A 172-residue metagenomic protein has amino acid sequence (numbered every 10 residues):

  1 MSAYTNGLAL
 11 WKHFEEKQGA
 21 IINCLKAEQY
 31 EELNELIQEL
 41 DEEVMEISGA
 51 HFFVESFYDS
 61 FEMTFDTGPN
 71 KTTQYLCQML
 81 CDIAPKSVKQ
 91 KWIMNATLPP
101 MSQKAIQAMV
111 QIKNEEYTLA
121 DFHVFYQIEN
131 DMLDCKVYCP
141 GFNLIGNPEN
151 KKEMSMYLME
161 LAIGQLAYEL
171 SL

Functional and structural regions predicted by a protein language model:
M1-A3, A20-I21: Eukaryotic low-complexity, non-globular regulatory regions
S2-H13: Phospho-regulated, Ser/Thr/Pro-rich intrinsically disordered or coiled-coil terminal scaffolds of eukaryotic
W11-H51: Surface-exposed, low-hydrophobicity interaction/linker segments
E16-A20, V54-T64, K91, E129-Y138: Glycine-rich, often proline-containing surface loops adjacent to acidic residues and nearby aromatics that form
E32-D41, Q74-C77, K151-G164: Well-ordered, non-membrane alpha-helical segments in soluble/globular domains
F52-S102: Aromatic- and glycine-enriched beta-alpha-beta binding-site module
M101-H123: Short, low-order "capping/linker" segments at domain edges
E115-T118, F122-L172: Long, hydrophobic alpha/beta structural blocks
